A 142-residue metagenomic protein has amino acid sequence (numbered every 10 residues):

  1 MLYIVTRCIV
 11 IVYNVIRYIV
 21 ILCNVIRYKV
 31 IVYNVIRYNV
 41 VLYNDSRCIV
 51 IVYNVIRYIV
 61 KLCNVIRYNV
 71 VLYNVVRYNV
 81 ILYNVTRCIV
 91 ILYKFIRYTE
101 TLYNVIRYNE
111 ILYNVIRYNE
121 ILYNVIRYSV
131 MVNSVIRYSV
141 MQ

Functional and structural regions predicted by a protein language model:
M1-Q142: Periodic short-repeat tracts
